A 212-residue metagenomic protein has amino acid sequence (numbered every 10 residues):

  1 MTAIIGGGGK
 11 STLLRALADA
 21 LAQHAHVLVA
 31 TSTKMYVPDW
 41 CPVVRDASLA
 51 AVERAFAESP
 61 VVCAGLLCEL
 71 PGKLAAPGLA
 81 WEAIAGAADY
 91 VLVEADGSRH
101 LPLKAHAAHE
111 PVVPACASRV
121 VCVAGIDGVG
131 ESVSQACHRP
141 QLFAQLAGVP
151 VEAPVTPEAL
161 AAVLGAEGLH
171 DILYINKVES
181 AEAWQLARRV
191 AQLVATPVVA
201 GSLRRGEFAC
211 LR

Functional and structural regions predicted by a protein language model:
M1-A22: Walker A (P-loop) phosphate-binding motif
M1-I4, S59-P71, A95, L146-G148: Short, basic, glycine/proline-bearing loop/turn elements
I4, V27-S32, C63-L66, V91-A95 (+3 more regions): General beta-strand structural signal in soluble alpha/beta enzymes
G7-G8, S32-K34, D96-G97, N176-V178 (+1 more regions): Short, ordered loop/turn segments at secondary-structure junctions
A18-P71: N-terminal phosphate/diphosphate-binding loop that engages ATP/GTP or pyrophosphate donors across diverse enzyme folds
E58-V62, G86-V91, R119: Loop/turn-to-beta-strand initiation segments
P71-A87, D96-T196, L211-R212: Conserved catalytic-core segment of NTP-binding enzymes
A200-R212: Short, basic/aromatic-enriched C-terminal tail that caps enzymatic domains
